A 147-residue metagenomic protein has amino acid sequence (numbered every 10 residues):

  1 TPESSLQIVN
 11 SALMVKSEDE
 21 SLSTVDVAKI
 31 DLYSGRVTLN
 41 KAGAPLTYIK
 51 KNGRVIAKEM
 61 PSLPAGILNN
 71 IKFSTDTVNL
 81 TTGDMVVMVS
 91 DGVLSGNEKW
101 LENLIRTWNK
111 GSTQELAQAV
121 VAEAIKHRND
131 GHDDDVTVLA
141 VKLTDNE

Functional and structural regions predicted by a protein language model:
T1-E147: Conserved subregion of the PPM/PP2C metallophosphatase catalytic domain
